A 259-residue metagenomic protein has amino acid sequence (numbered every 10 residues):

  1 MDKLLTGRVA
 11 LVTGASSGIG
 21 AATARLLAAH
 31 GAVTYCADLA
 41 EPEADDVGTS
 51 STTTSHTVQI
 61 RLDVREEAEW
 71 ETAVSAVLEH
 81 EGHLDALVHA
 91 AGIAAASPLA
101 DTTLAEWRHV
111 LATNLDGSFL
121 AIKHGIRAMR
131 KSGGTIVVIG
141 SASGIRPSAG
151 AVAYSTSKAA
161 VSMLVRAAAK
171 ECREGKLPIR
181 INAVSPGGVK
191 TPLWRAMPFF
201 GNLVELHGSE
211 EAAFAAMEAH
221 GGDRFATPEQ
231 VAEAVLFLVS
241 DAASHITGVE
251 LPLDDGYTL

Functional and structural regions predicted by a protein language model:
D2, T6, R146, L236 (+1 more regions): Short C-terminal tail/terminal secondary-structure segment of NAD(P)H-dependent dehydrogenase/reductase domains
H30-D46: Conserved glycine-rich Rossmann-like NAD(P)H-binding loop of the short-chain dehydrogenase/reductase
P98-L99, E106-L111, A216: Substrate-binding pocket helix/loop in short-chain dehydrogenase/reductase
I122, S157, V165: Active-site helix of classical SDR
R127, K170-E174, S244: Alpha-helical segment proximal to the catalytic Tyr-Lys
S141: Residue(s) in the substrate-gating loop at a strand-loop-helix junction that position the organic substrate next
P178-R180, I246-G248: Short, small/polar-rich loop/turn modules that mediate ligand/substrate recognition or access, typified
